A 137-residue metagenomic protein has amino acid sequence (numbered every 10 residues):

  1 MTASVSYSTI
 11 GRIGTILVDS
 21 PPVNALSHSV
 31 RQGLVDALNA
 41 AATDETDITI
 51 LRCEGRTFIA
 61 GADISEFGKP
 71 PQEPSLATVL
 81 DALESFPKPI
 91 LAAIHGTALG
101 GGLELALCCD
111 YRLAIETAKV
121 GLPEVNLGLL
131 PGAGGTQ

Functional and structural regions predicted by a protein language model:
M1-E54, D81: Conserved CoA-thioester-binding segment of acyl-CoA-metabolizing enzymes
I16, L51, D63, L105-A106: Hydrophobic/aromatic residues within transmembrane alpha-helices of multi-pass small-molecule transporters
V23, R56, G61, T117-K119: A short, glycine- and basic residue-enriched loop/turn that sits immediately adjacent to a domain's principal
G33, R52-A82, A98, N126-L129: Glycine- (often His-adjacent) and acidic-residue-rich active-site loop that binds/positions the CoA thioester
L83-G132: Glycine-rich beta-to-alpha active-site loop
T136-Q137: Hydrophobic, secondary-structure "cap" segments at the distal end of domains
